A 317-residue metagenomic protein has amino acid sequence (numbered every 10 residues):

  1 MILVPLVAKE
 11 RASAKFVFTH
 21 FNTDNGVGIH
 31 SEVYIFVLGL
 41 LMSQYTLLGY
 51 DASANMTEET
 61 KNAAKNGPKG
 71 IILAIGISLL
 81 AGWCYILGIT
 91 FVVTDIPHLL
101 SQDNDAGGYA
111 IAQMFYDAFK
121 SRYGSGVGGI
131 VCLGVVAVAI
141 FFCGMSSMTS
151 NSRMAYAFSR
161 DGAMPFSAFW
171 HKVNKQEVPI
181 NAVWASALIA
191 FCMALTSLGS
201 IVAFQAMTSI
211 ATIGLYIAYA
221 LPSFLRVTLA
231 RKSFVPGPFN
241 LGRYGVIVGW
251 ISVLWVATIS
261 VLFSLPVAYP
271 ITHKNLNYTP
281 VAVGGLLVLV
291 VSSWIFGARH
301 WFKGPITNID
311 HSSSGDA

Functional and structural regions predicted by a protein language model:
M1-F18, L48, I71-I75, T208-Y219 (+3 more regions): Membrane-interface loop-to-helix entry segments
M1-L47, M154: Eukaryotic endomembrane system proteins
I2-V17, L87-N104, T149-F166, S200-A203 (+4 more regions): Juxtamembrane interfacial secondary-structure elements that flank transmembrane helices in multi-pass membrane proteins
V7, R11, R160, S223-V248 (+1 more regions): Terminal cytosolic tails of multi-pass membrane transporters, especially the segment immediately following the final
F18-V27, G70, G76-M145, M164-A206 (+1 more regions): TM-loop-TM module centered on a large, flexible mid-protein loop between adjacent transmembrane helices in multi-pass
M42, L47-T60, G126-F166, Q205-S223: Membrane-helix boundary/coupling elements in multi-pass transport proteins
I77-C84, V131, V135-V138, N181 (+5 more regions): Lipid-exposed faces of alpha-helical membrane segments in multi-pass integral membrane proteins
